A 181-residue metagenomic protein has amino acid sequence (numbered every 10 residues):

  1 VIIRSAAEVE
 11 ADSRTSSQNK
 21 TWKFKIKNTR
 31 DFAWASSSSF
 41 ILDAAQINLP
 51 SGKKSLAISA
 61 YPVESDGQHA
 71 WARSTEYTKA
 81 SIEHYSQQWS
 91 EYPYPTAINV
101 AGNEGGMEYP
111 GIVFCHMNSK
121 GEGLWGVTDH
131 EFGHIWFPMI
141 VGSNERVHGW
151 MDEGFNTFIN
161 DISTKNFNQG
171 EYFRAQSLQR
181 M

Functional and structural regions predicted by a protein language model:
V1-D129, F158: Hydrophobic helix-coil surface modules that form long, contiguous segments used for peptide/substrate interaction
T15-N19, Q176-M181: Residue-level recognition of alpha-helix boundary/capping or hinge positions
A72, F114-Q179: Zinc-dependent metallopeptidase catalytic helix centered on the HExxH motif and its immediate flanking segment
